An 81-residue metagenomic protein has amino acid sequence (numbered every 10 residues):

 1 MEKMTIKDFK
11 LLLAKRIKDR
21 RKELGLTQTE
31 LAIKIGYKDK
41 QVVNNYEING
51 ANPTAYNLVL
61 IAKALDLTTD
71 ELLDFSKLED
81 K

Functional and structural regions predicted by a protein language model:
M1-E23: A short, Lys/Arg-rich alpha-helix, primarily the initiator
E2-M4, R20, K63, L73-K81: Short, charged recognition helix plus adjacent turn of helix-turn-helix-like nucleic-acid-binding domains
K18, T29, V59: Residues within the helices of the helix-turn-helix
K22, G36, I48, K77: Residue-level detection of the helix-turn-helix DNA-binding "recognition helix"
G25-N45: Short alpha-helical DNA-recognition segment
Y46-E47, N57, L73-S76: DNA major-groove recognition helix of helix-turn-helix
T54-E71: DNA major-groove recognition helix of helix-turn-helix/homeodomain DNA-binding modules
